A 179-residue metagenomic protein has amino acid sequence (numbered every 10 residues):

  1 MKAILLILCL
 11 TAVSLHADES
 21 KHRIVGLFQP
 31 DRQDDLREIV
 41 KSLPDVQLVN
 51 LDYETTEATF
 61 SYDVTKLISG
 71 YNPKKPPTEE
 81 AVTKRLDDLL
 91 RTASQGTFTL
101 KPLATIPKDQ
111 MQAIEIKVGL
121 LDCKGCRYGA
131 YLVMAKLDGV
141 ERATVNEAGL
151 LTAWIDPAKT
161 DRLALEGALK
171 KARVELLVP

Functional and structural regions predicted by a protein language model:
M1, A17-D18: Absolute protein N-terminus
M1-A3, K170: Residue-level signal for functionally critical sites in structured catalytic/ligand-binding pockets
A3-V13: Sec-dependent N-terminal signal peptides
D18-P179: Flexible metal-binding regulatory segments at protein termini and peripheral loops
